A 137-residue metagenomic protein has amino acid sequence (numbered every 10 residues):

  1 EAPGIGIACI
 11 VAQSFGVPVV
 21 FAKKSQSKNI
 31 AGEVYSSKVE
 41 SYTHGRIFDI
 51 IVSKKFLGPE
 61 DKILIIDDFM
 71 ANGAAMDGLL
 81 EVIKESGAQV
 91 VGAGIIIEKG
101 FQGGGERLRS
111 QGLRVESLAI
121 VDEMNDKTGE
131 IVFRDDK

Functional and structural regions predicted by a protein language model:
E1: Short glycine-rich phosphate-binding loop at a beta-alpha junction
G4-A8, F101-G103: Short, well-ordered alpha-helical microsegments
G6-F15, L80: Short Gly/Thr/Asp-enriched flexible loops that form oxyanion-binding sites at enzyme active sites
I10, V52-K55, G105: Short, flexible, glycine/charge-rich loop motifs used to bind or transfer phosphoryl groups or to couple energy/partner
G16-I63, G129-D136: Short, glycine/charge-rich flexible loops or terminal/linker lids adjacent to PRPP-binding catalytic cores
F69-M76: Acidic, divalent-metal-coordinating active-site segment for phosphoryl/phosphodiester hydrolysis, typified by short
G78-K137: PRPP-dependent phosphoribosyltransferase catalytic core
